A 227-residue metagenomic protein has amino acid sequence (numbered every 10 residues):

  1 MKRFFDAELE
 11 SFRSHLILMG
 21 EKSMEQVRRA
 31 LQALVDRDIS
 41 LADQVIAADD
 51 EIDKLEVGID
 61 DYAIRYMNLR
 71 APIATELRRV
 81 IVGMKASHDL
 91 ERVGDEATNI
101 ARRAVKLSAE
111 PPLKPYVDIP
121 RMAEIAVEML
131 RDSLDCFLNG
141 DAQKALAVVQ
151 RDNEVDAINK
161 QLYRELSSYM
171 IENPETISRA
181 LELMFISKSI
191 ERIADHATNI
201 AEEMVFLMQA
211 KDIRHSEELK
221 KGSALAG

Functional and structural regions predicted by a protein language model:
M1-G227: Cytosolic, long alpha-helical scaffolding segments
